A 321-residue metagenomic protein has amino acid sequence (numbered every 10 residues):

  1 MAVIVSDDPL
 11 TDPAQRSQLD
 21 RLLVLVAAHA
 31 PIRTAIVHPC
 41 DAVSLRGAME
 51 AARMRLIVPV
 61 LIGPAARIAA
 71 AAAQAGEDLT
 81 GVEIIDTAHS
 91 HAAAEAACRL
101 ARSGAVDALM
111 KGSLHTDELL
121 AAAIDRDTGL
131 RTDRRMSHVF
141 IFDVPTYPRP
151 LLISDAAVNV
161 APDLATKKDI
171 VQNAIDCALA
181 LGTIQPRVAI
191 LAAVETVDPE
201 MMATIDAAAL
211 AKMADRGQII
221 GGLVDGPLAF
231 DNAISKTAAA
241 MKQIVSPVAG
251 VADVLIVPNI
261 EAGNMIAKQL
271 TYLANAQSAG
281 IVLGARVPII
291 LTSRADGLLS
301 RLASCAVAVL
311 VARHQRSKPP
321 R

Functional and structural regions predicted by a protein language model:
A2-R321: Anion-binding alpha/beta catalytic cores of soluble intermediary-metabolism enzymes, centered on
